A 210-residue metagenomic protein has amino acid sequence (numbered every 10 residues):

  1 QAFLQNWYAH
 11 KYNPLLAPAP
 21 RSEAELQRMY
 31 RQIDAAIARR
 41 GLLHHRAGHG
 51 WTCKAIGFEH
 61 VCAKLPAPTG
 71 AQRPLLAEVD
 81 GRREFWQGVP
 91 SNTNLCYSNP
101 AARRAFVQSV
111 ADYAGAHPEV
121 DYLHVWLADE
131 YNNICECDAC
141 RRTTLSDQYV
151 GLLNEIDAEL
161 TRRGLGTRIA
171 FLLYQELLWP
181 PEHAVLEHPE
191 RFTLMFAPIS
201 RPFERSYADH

Functional and structural regions predicted by a protein language model:
Q1-H210: Aromatic-lined carbohydrate-binding surfaces of glycoside hydrolases
